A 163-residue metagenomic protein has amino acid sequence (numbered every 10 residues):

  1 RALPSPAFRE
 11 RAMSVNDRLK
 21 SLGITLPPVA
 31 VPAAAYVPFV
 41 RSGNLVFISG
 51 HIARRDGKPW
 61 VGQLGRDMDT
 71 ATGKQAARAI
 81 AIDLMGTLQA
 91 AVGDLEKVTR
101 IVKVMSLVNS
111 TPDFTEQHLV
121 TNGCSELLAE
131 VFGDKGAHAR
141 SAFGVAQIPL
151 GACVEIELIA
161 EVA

Functional and structural regions predicted by a protein language model:
R1-A12: Short, Lys/Arg-enriched N-terminal segments with co-localized hydrophobic residues within the first ~10-30 amino acids
M13-A163: Short, polar/acidic, helix-capping and beta-turn segments at strand->helix junctions that line the mouths
